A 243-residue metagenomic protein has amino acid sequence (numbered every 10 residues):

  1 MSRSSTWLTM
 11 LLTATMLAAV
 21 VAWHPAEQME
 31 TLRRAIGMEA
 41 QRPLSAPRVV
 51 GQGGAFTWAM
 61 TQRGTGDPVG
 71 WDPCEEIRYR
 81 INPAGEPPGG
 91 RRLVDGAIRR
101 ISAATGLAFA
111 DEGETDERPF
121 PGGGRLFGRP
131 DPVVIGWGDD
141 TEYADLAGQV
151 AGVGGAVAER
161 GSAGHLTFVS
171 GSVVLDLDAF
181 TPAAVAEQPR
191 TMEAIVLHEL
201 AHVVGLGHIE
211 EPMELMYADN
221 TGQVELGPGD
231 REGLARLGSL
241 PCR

Functional and structural regions predicted by a protein language model:
S2-P87, V153-L166: Disordered inhibitory propeptide/activation segment of secreted metzincin zinc metalloprotease zymogens, centered on
R3-R33, G155-T191, L206-R243: Metalloprotease/metallohydrolase-associated module, dominated by Zn2+-dependent proteases
G70, G123-F127, L226: Short glycine-biased active-site loop of nucleotidyltransferases that positions the nucleotide triphosphate and helps
R91-I195: Metzincin-family zinc-dependent endopeptidase catalytic domain
S102-T105, V204, G238: Protein kinase-like catalytic domain
I195-V203: Catalytic glutamate of the conserved HExxH
